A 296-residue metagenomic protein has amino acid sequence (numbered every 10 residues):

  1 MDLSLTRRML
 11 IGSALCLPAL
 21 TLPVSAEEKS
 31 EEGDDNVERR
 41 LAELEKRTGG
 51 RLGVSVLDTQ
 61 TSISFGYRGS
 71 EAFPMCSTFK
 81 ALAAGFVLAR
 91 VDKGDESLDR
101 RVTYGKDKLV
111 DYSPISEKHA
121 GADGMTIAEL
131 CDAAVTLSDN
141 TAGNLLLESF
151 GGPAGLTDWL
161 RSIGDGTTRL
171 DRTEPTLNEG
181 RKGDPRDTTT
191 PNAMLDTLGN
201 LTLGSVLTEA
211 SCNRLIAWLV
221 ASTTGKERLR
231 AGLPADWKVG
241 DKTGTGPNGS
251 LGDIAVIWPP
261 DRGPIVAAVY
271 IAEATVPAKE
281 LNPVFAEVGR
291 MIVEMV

Functional and structural regions predicted by a protein language model:
D2-L5, M9-G12, E28-L44, E148-S149 (+4 more regions): Structured C-terminal helix/loop/strand segments within mature extracytoplasmic catalytic/sensor domains
A26-P74, E294-M295: Beta-lactamase-like hydrolase cores
G49-R51, R68-S70, T78, S97-D99 (+4 more regions): Extracytoplasmic
G53-L57, G66, L82, T103 (+2 more regions): Soluble periplasmic/extracytoplasmic beta-strand elements of cell-envelope proteins
S62, P74-V102, A134, A267: Active-site SXXK
K93-H119: Short, glycine/proline-biased beta-turn/loop segments that scaffold the active-site neighborhood
L109-L145, P153: Conserved catalytic neighborhood of penicillin-recognizing serine enzymes
N144-L203: Mid-domain, small-residue-enriched loop/turn segments at the edges of structured enzyme/sensor domains
